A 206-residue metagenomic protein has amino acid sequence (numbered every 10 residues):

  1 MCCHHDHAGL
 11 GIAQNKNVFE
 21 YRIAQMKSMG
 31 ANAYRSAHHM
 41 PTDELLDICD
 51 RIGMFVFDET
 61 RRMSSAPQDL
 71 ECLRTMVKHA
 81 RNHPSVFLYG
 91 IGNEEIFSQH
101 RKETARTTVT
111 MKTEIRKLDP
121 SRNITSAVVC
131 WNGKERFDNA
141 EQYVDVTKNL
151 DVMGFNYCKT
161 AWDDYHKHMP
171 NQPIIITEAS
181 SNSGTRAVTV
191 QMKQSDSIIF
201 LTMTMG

Functional and structural regions predicted by a protein language model:
M1-E114, I124-T125: Active-site-adjacent substrate/metal-binding segments within catalytic domains of carbohydrate-active enzymes
A8-G9, D47, G133-R136, S183-R186: Short acidic/His/Gly/Ser-rich catalytic and metal-binding motifs that mark active-site loops of diverse hydrolases
K27, F87-Y89, R106-V128, D145-T147 (+1 more regions): Substrate-binding clefts and catalytic carboxylate motifs of secreted carbohydrate-active enzymes
N32-Y34, N149-M153: Short active-site oxyanion
M40-T42, R62-S64, N93-F97, C130-G133 (+2 more regions): Solvent-exposed loop/turn segments at secondary-structure junctions within structured extracellular/periplasmic domains
P41-E44, P67-H79, W131-V144, K159-D164: Alpha-helical scaffolding within the catalytic cores of extracellular/periplasmic polymer-degrading hydrolases
G53-R61, G154, P173-A179: Short hydrophobic/aromatic-enriched beta-strand-loop microsegments
R101-K102, F137-N139, R186-V190: Short aromatic-enriched loop/helix-cap "lid" or pocket-rim segments at secondary-structure transitions that line
